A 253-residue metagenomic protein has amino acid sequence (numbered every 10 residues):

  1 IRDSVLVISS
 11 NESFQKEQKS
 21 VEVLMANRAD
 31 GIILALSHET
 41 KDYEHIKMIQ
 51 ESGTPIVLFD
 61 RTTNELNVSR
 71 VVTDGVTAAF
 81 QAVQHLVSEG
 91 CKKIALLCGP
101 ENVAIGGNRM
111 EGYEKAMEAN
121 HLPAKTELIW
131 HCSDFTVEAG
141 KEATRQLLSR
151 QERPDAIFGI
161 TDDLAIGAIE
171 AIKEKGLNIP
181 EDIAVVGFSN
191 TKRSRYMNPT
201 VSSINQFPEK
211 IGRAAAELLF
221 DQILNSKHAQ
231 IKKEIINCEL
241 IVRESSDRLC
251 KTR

Functional and structural regions predicted by a protein language model:
I1-L6, Q15, K19-R28, Y43 (+1 more regions): Bacterial carbohydrate/catabolite-sensing allosteric modules
N11, S37, T62: Short beta-to-alpha linker loops that shape the active-site pocket of alpha/beta-hydrolase fold enzymes
I32: Intrinsically disordered, low-complexity polar regions and short flexible loop motifs
A35-H45: Short, flexible, glycine-rich and Lys/Arg-enriched loop motifs at helix boundaries that contact anionic partners
